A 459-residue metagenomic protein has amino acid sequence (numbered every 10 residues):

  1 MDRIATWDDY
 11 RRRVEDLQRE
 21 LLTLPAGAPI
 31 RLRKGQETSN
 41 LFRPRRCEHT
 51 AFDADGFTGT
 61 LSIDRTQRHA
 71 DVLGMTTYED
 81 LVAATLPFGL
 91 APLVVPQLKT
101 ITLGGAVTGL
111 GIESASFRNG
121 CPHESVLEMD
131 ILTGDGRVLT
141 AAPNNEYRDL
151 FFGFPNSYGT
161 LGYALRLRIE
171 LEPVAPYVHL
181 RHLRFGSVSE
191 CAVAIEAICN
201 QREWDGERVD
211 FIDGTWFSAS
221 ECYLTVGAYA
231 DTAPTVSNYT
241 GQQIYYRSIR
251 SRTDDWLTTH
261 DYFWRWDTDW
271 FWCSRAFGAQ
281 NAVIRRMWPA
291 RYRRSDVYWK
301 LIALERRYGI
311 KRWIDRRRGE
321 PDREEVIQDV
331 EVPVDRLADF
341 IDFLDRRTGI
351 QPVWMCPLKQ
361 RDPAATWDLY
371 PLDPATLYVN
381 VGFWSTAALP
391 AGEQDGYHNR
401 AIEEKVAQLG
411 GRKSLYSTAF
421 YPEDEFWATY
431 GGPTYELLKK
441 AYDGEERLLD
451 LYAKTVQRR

Functional and structural regions predicted by a protein language model:
M1-R459: Noncatalytic alpha-helical scaffold of FAD-dependent oxidoreductases
